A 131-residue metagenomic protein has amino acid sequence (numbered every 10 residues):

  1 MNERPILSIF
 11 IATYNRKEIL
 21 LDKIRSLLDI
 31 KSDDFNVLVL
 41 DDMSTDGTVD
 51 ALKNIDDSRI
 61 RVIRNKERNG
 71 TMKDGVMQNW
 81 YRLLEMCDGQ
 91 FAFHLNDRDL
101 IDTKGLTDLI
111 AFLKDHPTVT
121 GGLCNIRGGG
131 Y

Functional and structural regions predicted by a protein language model:
P5-S8, N36: Cell-envelope/extracellular polymer assembly enzymes that use nucleotide-activated donors
R16-D29: Short, well-formed alpha-helical segments that are part of the catalytic scaffolds of diverse glycosyltransferases
F35, R59-R61: Short, conserved active-site loop motifs that form the nucleotide-linked donor/cofactor pocket
D41-D50, E67, N96: A conserved acidic beta->alpha catalytic loop
K66-C87: Glycine-rich, basic loop-to-helix element that forms the pyrophosphate-binding segment of sugar-nucleotide handling
A92: Short aromatic/hydrophobic "clamp" motif used to bind/position activated sugar donors
L100, K104-Y131: Conserved donor NDP-sugar-binding/catalytic core segment of glycosyltransferases
